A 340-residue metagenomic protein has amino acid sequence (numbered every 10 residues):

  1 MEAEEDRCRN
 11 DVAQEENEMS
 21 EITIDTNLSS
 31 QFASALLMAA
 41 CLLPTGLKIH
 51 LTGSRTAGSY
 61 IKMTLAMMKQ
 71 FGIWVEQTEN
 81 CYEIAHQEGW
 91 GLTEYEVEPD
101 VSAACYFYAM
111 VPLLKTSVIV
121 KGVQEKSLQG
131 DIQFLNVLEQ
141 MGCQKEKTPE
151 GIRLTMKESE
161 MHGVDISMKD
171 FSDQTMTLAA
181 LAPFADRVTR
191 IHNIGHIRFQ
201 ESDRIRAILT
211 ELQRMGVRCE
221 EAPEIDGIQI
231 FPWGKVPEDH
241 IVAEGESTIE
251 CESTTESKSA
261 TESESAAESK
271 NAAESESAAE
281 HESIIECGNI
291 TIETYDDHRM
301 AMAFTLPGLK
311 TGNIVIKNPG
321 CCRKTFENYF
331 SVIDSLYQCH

Functional and structural regions predicted by a protein language model:
M1-E250, E274, A278-H340: Short, structured segments at the rim of ligand-binding sites
T248, T254, A260, A266-A267 (+2 more regions): Periodic short-repeat tracts
